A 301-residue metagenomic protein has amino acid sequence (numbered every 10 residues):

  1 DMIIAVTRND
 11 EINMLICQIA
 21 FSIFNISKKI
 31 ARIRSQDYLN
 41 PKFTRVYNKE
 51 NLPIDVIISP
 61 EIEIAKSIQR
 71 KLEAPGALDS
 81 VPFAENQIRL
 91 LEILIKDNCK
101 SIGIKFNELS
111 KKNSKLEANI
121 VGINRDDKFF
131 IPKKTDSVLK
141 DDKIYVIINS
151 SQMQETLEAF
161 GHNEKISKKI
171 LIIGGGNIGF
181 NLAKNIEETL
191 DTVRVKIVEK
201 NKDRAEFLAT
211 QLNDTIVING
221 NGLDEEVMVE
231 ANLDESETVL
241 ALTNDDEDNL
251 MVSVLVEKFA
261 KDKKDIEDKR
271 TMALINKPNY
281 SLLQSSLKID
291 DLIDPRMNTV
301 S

Functional and structural regions predicted by a protein language model:
D1-S301: Cytosolic regulatory regions of ion transport systems
